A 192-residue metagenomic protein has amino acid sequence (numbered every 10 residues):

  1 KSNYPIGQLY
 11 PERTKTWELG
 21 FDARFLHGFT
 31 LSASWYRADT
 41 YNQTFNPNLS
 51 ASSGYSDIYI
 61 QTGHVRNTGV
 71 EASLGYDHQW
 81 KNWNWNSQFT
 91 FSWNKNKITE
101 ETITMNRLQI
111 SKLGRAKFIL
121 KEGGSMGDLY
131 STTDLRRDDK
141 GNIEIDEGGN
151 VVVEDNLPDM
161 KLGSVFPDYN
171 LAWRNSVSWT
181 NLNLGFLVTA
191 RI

Functional and structural regions predicted by a protein language model:
K1, F45, I98-T102: Short conserved micro-motifs at the rims of enzyme active sites and ligand-binding pockets
K1-T30, I58-W80, L162-N170: Outer-membrane beta-barrel signature, preferentially recognizing the C-terminal barrel domain of Gram-negative
L9-G54, S92: Membrane-embedded beta-barrel scaffold of Gram-negative outer-membrane proteins
L19, L31-A33, W85-S87, F91 (+3 more regions): Transmembrane beta-strands of outer-membrane beta-barrel proteins
W35-Y41, Y76-H78, F91-K97, L171 (+2 more regions): Transmembrane beta-strands of outer-membrane beta-barrel pores
R37-Q79, N84-F89: C-terminal extensions
I60, Q79-V165: Conserved small-residue
G148-D155, L184-I192: C-terminal beta-barrel architecture of Gram-negative outer-membrane proteins
